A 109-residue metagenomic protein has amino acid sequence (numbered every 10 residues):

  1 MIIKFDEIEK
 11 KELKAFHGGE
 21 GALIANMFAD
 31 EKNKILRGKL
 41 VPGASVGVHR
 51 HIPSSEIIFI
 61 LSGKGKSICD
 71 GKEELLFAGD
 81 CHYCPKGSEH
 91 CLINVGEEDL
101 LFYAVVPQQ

Functional and structural regions predicted by a protein language model:
M1-K32: A short, N-terminal "cap"/entry segment at the start of jelly-roll beta-barrel domains of the cupin/DSBH fold
L36-H51: Conserved short histidine dyad/triad with adjacent acidic residue
S45-G47, K66, H82, K86-L92: Histidine-centered metal-chelating micro-motifs
H51-I52, G71, V95: Conserved catalytic-core motifs of eukaryotic protein kinase domains, centered on the activation segment
P53-G65: Glycine- and acidic-residue-biased ligand/ion/polar-headgroup-sensing regions
K64-K66, E73, E89, D99: Structural motif
K72-K86: Short acidic-glycine-tyrosine-enriched beta hairpin
K86-Q109: Ligand-binding loop in jelly-roll beta-barrel domains
